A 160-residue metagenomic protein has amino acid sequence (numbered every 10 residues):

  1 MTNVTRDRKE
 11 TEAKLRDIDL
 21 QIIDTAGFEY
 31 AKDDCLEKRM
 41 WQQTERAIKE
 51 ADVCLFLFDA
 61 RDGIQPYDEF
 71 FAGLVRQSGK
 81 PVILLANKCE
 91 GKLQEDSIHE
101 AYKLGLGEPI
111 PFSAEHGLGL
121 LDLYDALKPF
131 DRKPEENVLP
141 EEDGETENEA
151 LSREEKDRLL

Functional and structural regions predicted by a protein language model:
M1, E154-L160: Walker A (P-loop) phosphate-binding motif
M1, T25-A26, F112-E115: A short hydrophobic beta-strand->loop->alpha-helix junction that borders the nucleotide-binding pocket of P-loop NTPases
N3-E10, D19-Q21, T25-L74, K92-D96: Switch II of P-loop NTPase G domains
Q21, A51-F58, A72-E90, L106-S113 (+1 more regions): Conserved beta-strand/loop subsegment of P-loop NTPase cores
R46, G73, Q77, D125 (+1 more regions): Replace "anionic and nucleotidyl ligands
K80-I83, K88-N148: Canonical P-loop GTPase G-domain recognition
